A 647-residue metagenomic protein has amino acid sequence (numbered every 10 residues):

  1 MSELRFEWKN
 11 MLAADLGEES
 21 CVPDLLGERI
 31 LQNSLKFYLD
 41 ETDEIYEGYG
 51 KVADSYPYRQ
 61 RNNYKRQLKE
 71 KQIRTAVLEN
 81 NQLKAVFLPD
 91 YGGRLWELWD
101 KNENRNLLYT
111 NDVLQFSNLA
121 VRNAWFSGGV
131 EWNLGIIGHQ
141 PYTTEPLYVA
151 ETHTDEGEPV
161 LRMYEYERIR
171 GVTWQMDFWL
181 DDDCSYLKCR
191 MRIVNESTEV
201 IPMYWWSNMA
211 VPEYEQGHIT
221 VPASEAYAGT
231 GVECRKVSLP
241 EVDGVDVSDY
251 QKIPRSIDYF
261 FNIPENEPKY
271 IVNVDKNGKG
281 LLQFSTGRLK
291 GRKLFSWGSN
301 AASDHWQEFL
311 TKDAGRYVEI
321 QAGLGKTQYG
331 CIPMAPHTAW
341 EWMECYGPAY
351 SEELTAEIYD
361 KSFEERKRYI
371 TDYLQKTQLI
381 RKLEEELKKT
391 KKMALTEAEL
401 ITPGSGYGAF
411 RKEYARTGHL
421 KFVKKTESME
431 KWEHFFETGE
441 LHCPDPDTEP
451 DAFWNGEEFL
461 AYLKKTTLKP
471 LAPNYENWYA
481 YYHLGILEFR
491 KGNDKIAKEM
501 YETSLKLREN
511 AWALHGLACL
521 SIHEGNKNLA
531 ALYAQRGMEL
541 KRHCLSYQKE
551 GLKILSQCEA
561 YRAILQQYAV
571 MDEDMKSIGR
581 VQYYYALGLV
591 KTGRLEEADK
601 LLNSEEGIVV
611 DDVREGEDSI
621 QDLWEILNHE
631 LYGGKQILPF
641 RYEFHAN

Functional and structural regions predicted by a protein language model:
S2-E47, A76, D90, E97 (+4 more regions): A contiguous, surface-exposed recognition patch within enzymatic or periplasmic domains that forms
N33-E79, G128-Y186, E215, A301-Q328: Extended, loop-rich substrate-binding clefts of extracytoplasmic carbohydrate-active enzymes
K65-Q67, E79, A85-E103, M163-E215 (+2 more regions): Acidic, contiguous internal or C-terminal segments within carbohydrate-active enzymes that form a structured patch used
A76-N81, F87, A150, M191 (+1 more regions): Short Pro-Gly-centered flexible turn/kink motifs
L463, T467-L468, Y501, A534 (+2 more regions): Hydrophobic/aromatic packing residues within the alpha-helices of TPR/SEL1-like helical repeat arrays
Y479-H483, W512-G516, S546-G551, G579-Y584 (+1 more regions): Alpha-solenoid helical repeat scaffolds
